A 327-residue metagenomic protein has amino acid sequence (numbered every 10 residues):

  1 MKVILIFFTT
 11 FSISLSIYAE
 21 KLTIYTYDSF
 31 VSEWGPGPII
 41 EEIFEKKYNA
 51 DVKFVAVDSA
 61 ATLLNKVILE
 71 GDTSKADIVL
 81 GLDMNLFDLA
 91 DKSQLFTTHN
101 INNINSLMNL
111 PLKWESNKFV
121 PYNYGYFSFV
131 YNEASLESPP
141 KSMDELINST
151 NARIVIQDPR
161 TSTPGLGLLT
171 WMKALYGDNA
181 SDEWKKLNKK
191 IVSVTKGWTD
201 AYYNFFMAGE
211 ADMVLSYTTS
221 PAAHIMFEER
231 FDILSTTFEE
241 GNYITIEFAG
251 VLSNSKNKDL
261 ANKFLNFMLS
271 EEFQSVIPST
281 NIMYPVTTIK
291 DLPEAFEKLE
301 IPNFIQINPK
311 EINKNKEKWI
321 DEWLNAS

Functional and structural regions predicted by a protein language model:
I4-S14: Bacterial N-terminal signal peptides
Y25-G37, D58-A61, K75-A211: Extracytoplasmic ligand-binding site segments that recognize negatively charged/polar headgroups
P38-F54: Short alpha-helix C-terminal cap/hinge motif
N85-L89, M207-D232, N281: A ligand-binding cleft/hinge motif common to bilobed small-molecule-binding domains
M108-L110, G125, K185-N188, V194-K196 (+1 more regions): Periplasmic-binding protein-like
S128-S135, K173, T245-N257, V276-S279: A bilobed periplasmic-binding-protein/Venus flytrap-type ligand-binding module shared by bacterial periplasmic
L252-I307: Mature extracytoplasmic/periplasmic domains
E294-S327: Extracellular/periplasmic bilobal clamshell ligand-binding domains
